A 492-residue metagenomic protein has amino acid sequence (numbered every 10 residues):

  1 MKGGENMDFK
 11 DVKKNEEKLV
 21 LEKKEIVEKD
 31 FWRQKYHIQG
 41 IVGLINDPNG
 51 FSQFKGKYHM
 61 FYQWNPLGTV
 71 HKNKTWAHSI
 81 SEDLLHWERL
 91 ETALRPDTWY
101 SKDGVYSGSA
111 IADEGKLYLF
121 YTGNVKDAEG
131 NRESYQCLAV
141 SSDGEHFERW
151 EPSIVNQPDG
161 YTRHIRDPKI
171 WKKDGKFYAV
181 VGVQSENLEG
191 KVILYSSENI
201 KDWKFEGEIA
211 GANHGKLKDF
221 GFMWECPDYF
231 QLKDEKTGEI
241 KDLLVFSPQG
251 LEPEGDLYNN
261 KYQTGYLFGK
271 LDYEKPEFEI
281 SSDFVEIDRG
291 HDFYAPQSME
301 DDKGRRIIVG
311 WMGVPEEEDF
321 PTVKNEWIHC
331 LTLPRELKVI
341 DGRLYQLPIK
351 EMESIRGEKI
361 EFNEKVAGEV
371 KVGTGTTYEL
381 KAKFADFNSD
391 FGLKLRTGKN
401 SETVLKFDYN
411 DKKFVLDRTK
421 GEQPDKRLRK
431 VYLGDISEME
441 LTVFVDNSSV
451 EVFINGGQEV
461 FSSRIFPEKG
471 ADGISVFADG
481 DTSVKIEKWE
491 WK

Functional and structural regions predicted by a protein language model:
K2-D167, K172-F220, K233-R289, M312-E361 (+2 more regions): Beta-rich carbohydrate-recognition and catalytic domains
K18-K24, K236-G238, Y262-K492: Beta-rich accessory regions
A110, Y229, S298: Catalytic nucleophile loop of clan PA
E225-P227: Functional cores that coordinate and move charged inorganic groups
